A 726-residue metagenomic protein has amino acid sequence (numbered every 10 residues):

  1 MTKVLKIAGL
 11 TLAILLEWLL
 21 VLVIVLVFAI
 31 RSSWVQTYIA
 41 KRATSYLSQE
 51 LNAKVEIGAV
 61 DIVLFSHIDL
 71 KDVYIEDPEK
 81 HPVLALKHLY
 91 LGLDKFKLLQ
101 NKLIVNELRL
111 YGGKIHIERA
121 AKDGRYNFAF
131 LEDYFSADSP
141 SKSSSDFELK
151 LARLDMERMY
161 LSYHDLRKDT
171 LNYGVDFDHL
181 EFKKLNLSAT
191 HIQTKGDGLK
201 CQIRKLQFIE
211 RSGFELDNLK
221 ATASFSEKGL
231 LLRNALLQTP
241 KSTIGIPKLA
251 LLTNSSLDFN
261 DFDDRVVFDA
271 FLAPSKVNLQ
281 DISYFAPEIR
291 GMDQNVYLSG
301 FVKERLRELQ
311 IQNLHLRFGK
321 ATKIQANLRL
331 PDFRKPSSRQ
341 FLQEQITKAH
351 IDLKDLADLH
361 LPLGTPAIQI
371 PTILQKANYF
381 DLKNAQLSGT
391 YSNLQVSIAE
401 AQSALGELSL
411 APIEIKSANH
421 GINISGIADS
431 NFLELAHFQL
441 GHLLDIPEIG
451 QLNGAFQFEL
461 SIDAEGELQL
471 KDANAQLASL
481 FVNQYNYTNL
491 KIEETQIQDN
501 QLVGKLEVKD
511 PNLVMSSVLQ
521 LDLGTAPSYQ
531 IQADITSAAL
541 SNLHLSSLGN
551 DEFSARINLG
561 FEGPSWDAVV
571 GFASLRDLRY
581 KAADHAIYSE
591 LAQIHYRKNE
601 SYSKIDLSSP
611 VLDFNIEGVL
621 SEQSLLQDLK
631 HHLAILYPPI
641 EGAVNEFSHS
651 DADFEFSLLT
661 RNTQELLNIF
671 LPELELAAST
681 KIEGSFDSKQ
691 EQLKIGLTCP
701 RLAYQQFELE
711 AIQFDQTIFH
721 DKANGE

Functional and structural regions predicted by a protein language model:
M1-L51: N-terminal type II signal-anchor transmembrane helix that functions as the membrane-insertion/stop-transfer segment
S32, G58-R125, D133-L166, E181-R204 (+5 more regions): Flexible beta-edge/linker motif
I57, L70, L86, V105 (+22 more regions): Hydrophobic residues on conserved beta-strands that form the core of alpha/beta folds
E79-L93, K168-L187, R211-T222, K228-G229 (+15 more regions): Amphipathic hydrophobic-ligand
K114-E118, S162-R167, I209, K276-Q280 (+12 more regions): Gram-negative outer-membrane beta-barrel proteins
L151-M159, N474, I535, L575 (+2 more regions): Tryptophan-anchored aromatic micro-motifs
I203-L206, L230-L236, E308-L316, N393-A401 (+7 more regions): Transmembrane beta-strand segments that form the barrel wall of outer-membrane beta-barrel proteins
